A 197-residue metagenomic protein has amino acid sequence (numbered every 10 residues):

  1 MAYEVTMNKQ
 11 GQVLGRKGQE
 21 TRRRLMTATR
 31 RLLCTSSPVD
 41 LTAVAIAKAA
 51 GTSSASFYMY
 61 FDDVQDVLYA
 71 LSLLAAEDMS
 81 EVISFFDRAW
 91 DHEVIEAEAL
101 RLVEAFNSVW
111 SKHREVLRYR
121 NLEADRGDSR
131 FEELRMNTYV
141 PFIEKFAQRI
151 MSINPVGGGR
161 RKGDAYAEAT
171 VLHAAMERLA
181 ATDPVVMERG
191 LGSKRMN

Functional and structural regions predicted by a protein language model:
M1-E20, N154, G158-R161, E188-L191: N-terminal intrinsically disordered/low-complexity leader segments
V13, L71-E98, L117, S152: Amphipathic alpha-helical linker/stalk segments
G18-T29, I46, L71-M79, F146: Generic hydrophobic, amphipathic alpha-helix propensity
R24, A28, L32-D66, A70: Helix-turn-helix
L33, D40, V67-A75, R120 (+3 more regions): Alpha-helical DNA-contacting segments of helix-turn-helix folds
T42, L117-N121, E132-E133, G158-G159 (+1 more regions): Short, hydrophobic secondary-structure boundary micro-motifs
A70, S84-K112, A165-L172: Hydrophobic alpha-helical connector segments
E77, E81-I83, S108-K112, Y119-L122 (+3 more regions): Amphipathic alpha-helical packing segments from all-alpha helical-bundle domains
